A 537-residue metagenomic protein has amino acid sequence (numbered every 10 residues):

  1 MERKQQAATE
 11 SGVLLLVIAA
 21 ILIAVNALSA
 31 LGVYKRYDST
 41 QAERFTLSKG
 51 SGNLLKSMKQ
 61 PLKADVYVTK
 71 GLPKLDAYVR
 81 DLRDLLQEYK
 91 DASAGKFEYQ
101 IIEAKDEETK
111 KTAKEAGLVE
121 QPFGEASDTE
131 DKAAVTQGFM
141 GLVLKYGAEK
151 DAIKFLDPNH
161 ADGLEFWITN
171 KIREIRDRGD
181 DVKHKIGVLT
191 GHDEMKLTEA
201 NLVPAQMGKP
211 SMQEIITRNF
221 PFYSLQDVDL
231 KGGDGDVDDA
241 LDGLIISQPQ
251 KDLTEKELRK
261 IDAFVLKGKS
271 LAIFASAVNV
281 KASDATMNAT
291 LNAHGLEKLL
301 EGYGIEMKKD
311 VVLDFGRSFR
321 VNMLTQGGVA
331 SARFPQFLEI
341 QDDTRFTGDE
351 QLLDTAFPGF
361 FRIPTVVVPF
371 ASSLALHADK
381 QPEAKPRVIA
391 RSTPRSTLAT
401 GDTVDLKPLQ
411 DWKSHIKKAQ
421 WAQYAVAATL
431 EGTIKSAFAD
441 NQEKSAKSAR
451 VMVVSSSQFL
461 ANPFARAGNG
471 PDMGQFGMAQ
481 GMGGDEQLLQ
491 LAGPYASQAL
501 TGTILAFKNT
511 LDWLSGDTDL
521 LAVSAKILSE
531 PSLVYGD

Functional and structural regions predicted by a protein language model:
E2-D537: Short, surface-exposed patches at the edges or C-terminal ends of soluble domains, predominantly
